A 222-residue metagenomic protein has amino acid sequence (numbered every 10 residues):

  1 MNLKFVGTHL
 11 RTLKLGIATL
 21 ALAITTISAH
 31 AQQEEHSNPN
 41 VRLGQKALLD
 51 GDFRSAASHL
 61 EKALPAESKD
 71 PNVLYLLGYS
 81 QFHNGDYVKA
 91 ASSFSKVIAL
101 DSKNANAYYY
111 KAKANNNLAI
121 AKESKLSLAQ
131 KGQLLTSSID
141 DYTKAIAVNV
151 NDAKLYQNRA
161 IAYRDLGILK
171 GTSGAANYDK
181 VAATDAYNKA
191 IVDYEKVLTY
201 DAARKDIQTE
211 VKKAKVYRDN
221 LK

Functional and structural regions predicted by a protein language model:
L3, L10, Q32-S37, S173-K222: Terminal, low-structured helical/coil segments at or just beyond the last alpha-helical repeat
H36-N38, P71-N72, A105-N106, A153-K154 (+2 more regions): Helix-start (N-cap) detector for alpha-helical repeat units in TPR-like alpha-solenoids, especially tetratricopeptide
L49-D50, H83-N84, N117-S124, D165-I168 (+2 more regions): Register position in tetratricopeptide repeats
K62-A63, K96-V97, K144-A145, V197: Canonical positions in the second alpha-helix
